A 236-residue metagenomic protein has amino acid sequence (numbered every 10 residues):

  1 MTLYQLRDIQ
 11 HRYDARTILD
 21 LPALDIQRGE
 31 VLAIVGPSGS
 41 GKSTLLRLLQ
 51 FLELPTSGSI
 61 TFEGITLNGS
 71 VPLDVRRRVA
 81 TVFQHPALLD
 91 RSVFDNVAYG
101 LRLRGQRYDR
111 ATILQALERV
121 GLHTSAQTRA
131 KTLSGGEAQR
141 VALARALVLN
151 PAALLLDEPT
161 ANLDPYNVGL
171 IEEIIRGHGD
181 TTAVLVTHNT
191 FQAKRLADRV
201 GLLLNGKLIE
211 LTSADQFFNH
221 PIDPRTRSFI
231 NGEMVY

Functional and structural regions predicted by a protein language model:
Q50: Helix-to-loop junction immediately C-terminal to a conserved catalytic motif
T66-A80, L103, H178-G179, F217-P221: ABC ATPase NBD coupling module
Y108-S125: Conserved ABC ATPase "signature" region
R129-L133, E137: Conserved ABC ATPase signature
L154-D157: Catalytic Walker B motif of ABC-type/P-loop ATPase nucleotide-binding domains
V168-D180: Helical segment within the ABC ATPase nucleotide-binding domain
D215-Y236: C-terminal boundary and immediately downstream tail of ABC-type ATPase nucleotide-binding domains
